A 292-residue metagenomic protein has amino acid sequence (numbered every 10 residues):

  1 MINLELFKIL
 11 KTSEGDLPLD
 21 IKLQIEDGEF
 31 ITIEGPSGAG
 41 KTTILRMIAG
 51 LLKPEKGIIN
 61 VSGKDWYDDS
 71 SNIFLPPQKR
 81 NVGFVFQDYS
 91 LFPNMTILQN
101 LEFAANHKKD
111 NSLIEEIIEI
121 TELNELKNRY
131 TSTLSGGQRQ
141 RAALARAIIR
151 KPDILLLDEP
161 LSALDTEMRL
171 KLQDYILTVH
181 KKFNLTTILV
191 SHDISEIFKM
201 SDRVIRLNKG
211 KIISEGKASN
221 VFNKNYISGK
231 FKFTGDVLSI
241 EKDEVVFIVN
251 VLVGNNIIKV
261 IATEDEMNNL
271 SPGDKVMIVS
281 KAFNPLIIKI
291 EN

Functional and structural regions predicted by a protein language model:
K64-D69, K109-L126, L177-T178: Conserved ABC ATPase "signature" region
W66-G83: ABC ATPase NBD coupling module
Y130-L134, Q138-Q140: Conserved ABC ATPase signature
I149-D153: A short, proline-enriched helix->beta-strand linker immediately N-terminal to the Walker B motif in ABC-type P-loop
L155-E159: Catalytic Walker B motif of ABC-type/P-loop ATPase nucleotide-binding domains
N184-V190: Conserved H-loop
